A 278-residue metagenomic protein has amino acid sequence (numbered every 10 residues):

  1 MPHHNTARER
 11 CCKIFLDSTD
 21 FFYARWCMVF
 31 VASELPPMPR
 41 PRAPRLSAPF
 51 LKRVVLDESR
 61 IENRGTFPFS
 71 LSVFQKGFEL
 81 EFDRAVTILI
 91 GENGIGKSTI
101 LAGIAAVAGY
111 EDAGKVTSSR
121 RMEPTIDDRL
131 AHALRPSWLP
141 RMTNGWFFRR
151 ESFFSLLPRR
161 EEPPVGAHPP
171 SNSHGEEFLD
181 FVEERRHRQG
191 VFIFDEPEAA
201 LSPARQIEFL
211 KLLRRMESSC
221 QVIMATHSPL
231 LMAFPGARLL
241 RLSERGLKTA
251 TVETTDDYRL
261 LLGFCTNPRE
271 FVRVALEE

Functional and structural regions predicted by a protein language model:
M1-N5, S18: Short terminal hydrophobic/aromatic SLiMs and anchors at protein ends
L35, P41, A204, E208-Q221 (+1 more regions): C-terminal lobe/lid and adjacent interdomain/linker elements of RecA-like ASCE P-loop ATPase modules
R45-G77: N-terminal pre-Walker A segment at the start of P-loop NTPase domains
R84-I88, S98-E162: ABC ATPase nucleotide-binding domain signature region
G91: The Walker A (P-loop) glycine that initiates the GxxxxGKT/S ATP-binding motif of P-loop NTPases
G94-I95: ATP-binding Walker
S173-F194, A204-M216: GG-anchored amphipathic helix commonly corresponding to the ABC/SMC/Rad50 NBD signature/C-loop
E198-A199: Short loop immediately C-terminal to the Walker-B catalytic DE motif in ABC-type ATPase nucleotide-binding domains
